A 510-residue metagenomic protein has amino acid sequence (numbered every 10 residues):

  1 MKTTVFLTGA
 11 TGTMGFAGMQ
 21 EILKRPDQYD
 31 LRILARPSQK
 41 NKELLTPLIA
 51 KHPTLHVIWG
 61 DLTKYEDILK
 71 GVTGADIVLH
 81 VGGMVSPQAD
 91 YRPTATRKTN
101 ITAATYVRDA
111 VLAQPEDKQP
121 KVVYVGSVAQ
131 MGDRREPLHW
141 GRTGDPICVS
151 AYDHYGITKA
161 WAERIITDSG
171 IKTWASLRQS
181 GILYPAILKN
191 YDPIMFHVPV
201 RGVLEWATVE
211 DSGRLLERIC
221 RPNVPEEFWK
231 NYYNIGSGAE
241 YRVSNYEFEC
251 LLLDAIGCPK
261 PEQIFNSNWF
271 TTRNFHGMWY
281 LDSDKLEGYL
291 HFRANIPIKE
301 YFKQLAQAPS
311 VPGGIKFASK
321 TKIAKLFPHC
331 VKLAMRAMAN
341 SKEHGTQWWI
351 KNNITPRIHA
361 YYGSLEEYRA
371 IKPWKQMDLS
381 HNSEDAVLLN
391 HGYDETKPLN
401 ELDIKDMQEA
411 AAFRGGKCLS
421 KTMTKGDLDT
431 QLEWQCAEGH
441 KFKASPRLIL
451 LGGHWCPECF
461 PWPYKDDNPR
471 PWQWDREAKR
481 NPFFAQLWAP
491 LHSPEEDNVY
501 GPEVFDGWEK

Functional and structural regions predicted by a protein language model:
T3-R25: N-terminal Rossmann NAD(P)H-binding glycine-rich loop of SDR-like oxidoreductase domains
K51-T99: NAD(P)H-binding glycine-rich loop region in Rossmannoid oxidoreductase-like domains and their noncatalytic homologs
T63, Y91, A95-Y106, D153 (+2 more regions): Glycine-rich NAD(P)-binding loop of the Rossmann-fold in SDR/ketoreductase-type enzymes
M84, T105-Y152: Conserved Rossmann-fold NAD(P)-dependent oxidoreductase catalytic core, especially the SDR/UDP-sugar
K98, Q130-W174, H197-V200: Catalytic helix-loop patch of NAD(P)-dependent Rossmann-fold dehydrogenases
R164-R218, E249-L253: NAD(P)-dependent short-chain dehydrogenase/reductase
L215-S283, G288-Y289, K299-E300, L305-A386: Mid/C-terminal beta-alpha module of Rossmann-like enzyme folds, strongest in SDR-family dehydrogenases/epimerases
A370-K510: Functional cation/ligand-contacting sites centered on basic and imidazole/sulfhydryl donors
